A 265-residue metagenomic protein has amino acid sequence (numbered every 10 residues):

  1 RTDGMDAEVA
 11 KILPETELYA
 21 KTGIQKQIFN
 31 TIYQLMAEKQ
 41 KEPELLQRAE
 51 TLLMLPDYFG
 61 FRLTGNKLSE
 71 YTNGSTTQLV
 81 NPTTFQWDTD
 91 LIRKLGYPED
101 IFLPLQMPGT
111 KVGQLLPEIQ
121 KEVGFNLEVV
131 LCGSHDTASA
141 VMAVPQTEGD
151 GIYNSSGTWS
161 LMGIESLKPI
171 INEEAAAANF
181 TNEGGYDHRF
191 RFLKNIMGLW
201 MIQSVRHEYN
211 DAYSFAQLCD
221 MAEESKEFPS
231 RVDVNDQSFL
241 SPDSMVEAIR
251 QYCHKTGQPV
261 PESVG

Functional and structural regions predicted by a protein language model:
R1, S75-L79: A charged helix-plus-loop insertion that forms the helical arch/lid used to bind and gate nucleic-acid substrates
T2, Q25, G109-V112: Residue-level detector of flexible, active-site-proximal loop/helix-junction positions within diverse enzyme catalytic
A7-G23, Q27-I28, Y33-N66, L79-T89 (+2 more regions): Active-site core segments that coordinate phosphate-bearing ligands/cofactors across diverse enzyme families
G65-G74: Enzymes and membrane/adaptor proteins characterized by extended Gly/Ser/Thr/Asp/Glu-rich, aromatic-dotted
T89, L95-T110: A conserved helix-loop-beta module that forms one wall/lid of the active-site cleft in ATP-utilizing catalytic domains
M107-L115, S134: Glycine-rich phosphate-binding loops at beta-strand->alpha-helix junctions
